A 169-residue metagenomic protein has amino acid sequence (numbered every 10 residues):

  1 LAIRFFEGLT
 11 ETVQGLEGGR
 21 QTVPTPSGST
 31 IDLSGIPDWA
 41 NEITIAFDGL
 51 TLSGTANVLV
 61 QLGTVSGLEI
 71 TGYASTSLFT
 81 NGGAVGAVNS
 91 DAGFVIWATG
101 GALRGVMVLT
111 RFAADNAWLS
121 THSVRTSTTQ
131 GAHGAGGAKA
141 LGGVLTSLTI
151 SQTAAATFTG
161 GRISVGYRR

Functional and structural regions predicted by a protein language model:
A2-R169: Surface-exposed molecular-recognition determinants
